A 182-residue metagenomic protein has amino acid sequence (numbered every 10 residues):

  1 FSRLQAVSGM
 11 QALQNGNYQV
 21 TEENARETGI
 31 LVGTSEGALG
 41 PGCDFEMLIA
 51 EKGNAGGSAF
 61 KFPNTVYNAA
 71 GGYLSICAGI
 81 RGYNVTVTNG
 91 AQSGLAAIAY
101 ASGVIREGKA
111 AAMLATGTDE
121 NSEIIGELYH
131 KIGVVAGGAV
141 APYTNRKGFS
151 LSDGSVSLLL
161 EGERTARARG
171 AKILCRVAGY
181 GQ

Functional and structural regions predicted by a protein language model:
F1-Y73, C77-T86, N121: Conserved beta-ketoacyl condensing-enzyme motif
Q5-N15, Y67-A70, S75-A78, Y83-T116 (+1 more regions): Active-site-proximal alpha-helical scaffold in enzymes
T21-A25, A55, Y67, A78-I80 (+4 more regions): Solvent-exposed alpha-helices and their adjacent loops that cap or buttress functional pockets in soluble metabolic
T34-G37, N89-S93, G117-S122, G179-Q182: Acidic, glycine-rich active-site loops and adjacent beta-strand->loop/helix elements that engage anionic groups
G37-P41, E120-P142, Q182: Active-site-adjacent elements of ketosynthase-type condensing enzymes
V134-Q182: Condensing-enzyme catalytic core mediating Claisen C-C bond formation in acyl metabolism
